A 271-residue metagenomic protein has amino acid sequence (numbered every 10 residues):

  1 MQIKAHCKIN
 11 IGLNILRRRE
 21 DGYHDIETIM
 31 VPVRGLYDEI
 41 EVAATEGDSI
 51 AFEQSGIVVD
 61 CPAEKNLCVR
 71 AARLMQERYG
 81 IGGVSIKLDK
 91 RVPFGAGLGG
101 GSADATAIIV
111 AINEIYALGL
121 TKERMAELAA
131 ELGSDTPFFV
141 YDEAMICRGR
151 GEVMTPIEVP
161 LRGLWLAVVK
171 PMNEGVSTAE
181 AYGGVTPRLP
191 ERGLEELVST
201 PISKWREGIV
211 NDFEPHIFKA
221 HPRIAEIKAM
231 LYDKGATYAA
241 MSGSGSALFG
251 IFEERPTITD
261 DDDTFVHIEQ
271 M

Functional and structural regions predicted by a protein language model:
M1, R70-R78, R124, L128-E131 (+4 more regions): Generic non-transmembrane alpha-helical segments
M1-F94, E114, L118-E123, V159-R162 (+1 more regions): ATP-binding N-lobe of GHMP and related small-molecule kinases
C68, A96-K122, E127, F138: DPxDG-like acidic metal-binding loop motif
G100-G101, M241-S246: Glycine-rich beta-strand-to-loop/alpha-helix junction loops that act as flexible
A117-P156: Glycine/threonine-rich beta-strand-loop-alpha-helix active-site module that forms ligand/phosphate-binding
Y141-D142, I146-Y238, E253-D263, I268-M271: Conserved, helical-rich catalytic subdomain that frames metal- and/or nucleotide-binding sites in enzyme alpha/beta
F249-I251: Short hydrophobic/aromatic beta-strand micro-patches that form the beta-sheet surface supporting nucleotide- or nucleic
